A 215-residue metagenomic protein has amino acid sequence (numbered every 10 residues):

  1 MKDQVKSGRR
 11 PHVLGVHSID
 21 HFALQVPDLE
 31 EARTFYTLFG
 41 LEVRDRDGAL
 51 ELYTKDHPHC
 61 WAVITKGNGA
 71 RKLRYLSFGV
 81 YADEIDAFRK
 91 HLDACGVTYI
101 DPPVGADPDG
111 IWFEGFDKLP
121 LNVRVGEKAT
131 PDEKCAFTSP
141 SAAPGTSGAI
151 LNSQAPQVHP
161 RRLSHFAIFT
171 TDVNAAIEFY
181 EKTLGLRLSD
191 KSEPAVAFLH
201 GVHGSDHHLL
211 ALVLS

Functional and structural regions predicted by a protein language model:
M1-E30, Y75-L76, C135-N174, S205: N-terminal beta-strand motif that seeds the catalytic metal site of vicinal oxygen chelate
M1-P11, D93-H159, A197-F198: Vicinal oxygen chelate
G8-P11, A62-I64, N152-A155, L210-S215: Short beta-strand/turn micro-motifs at beta-sheet edges
L14-H59, I168-V213: Core segments of cupin and vicinal oxygen chelate
P27-E30, S77-P120, T170-N174: Vicinal oxygen chelate
L29, R33, F39-R46, L50-A62 (+4 more regions): Active-site-proximal cofactor/substrate-binding loop regions of enzyme domains
G48, K72, G105-D109, E193-A195: Short acidic/glycine-enriched loop/turn segments that link adjacent beta-strands
H57-V63, K118-N122, A129-P131, G204-L210: Short, charged/polar, Gly/Pro-enriched secondary-structure boundary elements
